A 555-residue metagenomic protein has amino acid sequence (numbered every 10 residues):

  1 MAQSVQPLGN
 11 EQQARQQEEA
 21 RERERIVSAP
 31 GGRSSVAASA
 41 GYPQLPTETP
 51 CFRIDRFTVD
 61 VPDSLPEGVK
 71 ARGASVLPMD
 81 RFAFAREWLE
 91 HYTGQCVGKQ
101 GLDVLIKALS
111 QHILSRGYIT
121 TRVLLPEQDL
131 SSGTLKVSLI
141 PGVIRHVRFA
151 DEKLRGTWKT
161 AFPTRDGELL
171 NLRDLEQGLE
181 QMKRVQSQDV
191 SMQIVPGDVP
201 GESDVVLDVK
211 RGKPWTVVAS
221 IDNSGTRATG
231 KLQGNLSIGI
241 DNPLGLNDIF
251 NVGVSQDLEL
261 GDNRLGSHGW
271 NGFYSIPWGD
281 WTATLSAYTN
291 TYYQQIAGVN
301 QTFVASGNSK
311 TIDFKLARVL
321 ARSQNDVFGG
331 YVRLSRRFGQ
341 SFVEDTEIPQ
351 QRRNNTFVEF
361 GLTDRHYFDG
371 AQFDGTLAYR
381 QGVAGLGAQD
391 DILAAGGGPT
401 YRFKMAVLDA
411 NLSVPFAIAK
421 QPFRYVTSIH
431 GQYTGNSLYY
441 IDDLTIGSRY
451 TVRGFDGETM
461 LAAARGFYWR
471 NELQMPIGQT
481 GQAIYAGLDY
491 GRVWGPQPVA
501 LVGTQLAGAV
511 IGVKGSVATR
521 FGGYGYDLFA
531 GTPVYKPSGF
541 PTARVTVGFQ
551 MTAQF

Functional and structural regions predicted by a protein language model:
Q3, L89, A394-F555: C-terminal transmembrane beta-barrel domains of outer membrane proteins
Q3-G225, S237, V254-G269, S428-H430: Periplasmic polypeptide-binding modules associated with outer-membrane biogenesis and secretion
I140, D208-K210, G239-D241, F273-P277 (+8 more regions): Transmembrane beta-barrel domains of outer membrane proteins
Q188, S203, K213-V217, L232-G234 (+11 more regions): Outer-envelope beta-barrel architecture signal
I194, A219-N223, L236, F250-Q256 (+9 more regions): Transmembrane beta-barrel strands of outer-membrane/channel proteins
G201, G230-G234, G266-W270, N308-I312 (+5 more regions): Residues that define the transmembrane beta-barrel architecture of outer-membrane proteins
V205, L236-I238, G272, F314-L316 (+9 more regions): Membrane-embedded beta-strands of outer-membrane beta-barrel proteins, especially the hydrophobic/small aromatic
P277, T282-L438, V493-P496: Transmembrane beta-strand segments of outer-membrane beta-barrel domains in Gram-negative and organellar OMPs
